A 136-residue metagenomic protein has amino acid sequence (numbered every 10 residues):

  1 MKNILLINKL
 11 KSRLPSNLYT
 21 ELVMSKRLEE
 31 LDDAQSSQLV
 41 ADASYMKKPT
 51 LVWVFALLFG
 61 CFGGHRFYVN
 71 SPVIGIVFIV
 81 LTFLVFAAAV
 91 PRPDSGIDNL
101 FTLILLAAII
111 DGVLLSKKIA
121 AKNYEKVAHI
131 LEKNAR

Functional and structural regions predicted by a protein language model:
K2-W53, F78-R136: Transmembrane helix recognition focused on a "late"/terminal membrane span
V54-F67: A short amphipathic helical element positioned immediately N-terminal to and/or at the very start of a transmembrane
V73-I76: Select subsegments of transmembrane alpha-helices in polytopic membrane proteins, especially boundary-proximal
